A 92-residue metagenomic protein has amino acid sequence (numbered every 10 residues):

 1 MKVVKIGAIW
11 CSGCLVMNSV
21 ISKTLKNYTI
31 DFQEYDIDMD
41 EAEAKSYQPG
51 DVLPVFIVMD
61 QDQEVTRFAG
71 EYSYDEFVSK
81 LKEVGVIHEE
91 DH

Functional and structural regions predicted by a protein language model:
M1, E41-S46: A short beta-strand-turn-helix
M1-T24: Local sequence-structure signature of Cys/Sec-based thiol-disulfide redox active-site neighborhoods
K5-A8, T29-A42: Thiol-based oxidoreductase modules, predominantly thioredoxin-like and allied folds used for disulfide exchange
L15, S19, A42, T66 (+1 more regions): Alpha-helical elements of the RecA-like P-loop NTPase motor core of helicases
S19, K23-K26, K45, S79-E83: Replace "anionic and nucleotidyl ligands
Y47-I57: Structural micro-motif
I57-D91: Non-catalytic, surface beta->alpha helical segment in thiol-disulfide oxidoreductase systems
